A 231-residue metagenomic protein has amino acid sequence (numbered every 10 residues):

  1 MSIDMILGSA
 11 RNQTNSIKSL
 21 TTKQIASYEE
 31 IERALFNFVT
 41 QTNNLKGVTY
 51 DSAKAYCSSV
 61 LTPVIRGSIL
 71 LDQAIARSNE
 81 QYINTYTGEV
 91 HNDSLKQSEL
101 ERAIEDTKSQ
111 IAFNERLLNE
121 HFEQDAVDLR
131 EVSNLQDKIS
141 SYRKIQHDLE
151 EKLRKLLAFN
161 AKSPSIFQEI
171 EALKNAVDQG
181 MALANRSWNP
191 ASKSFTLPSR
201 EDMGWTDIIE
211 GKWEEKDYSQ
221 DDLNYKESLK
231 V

Functional and structural regions predicted by a protein language model:
M1-V231: Intrinsically disordered, low-complexity charged segments of secreted bacterial virulence and antibacterial
